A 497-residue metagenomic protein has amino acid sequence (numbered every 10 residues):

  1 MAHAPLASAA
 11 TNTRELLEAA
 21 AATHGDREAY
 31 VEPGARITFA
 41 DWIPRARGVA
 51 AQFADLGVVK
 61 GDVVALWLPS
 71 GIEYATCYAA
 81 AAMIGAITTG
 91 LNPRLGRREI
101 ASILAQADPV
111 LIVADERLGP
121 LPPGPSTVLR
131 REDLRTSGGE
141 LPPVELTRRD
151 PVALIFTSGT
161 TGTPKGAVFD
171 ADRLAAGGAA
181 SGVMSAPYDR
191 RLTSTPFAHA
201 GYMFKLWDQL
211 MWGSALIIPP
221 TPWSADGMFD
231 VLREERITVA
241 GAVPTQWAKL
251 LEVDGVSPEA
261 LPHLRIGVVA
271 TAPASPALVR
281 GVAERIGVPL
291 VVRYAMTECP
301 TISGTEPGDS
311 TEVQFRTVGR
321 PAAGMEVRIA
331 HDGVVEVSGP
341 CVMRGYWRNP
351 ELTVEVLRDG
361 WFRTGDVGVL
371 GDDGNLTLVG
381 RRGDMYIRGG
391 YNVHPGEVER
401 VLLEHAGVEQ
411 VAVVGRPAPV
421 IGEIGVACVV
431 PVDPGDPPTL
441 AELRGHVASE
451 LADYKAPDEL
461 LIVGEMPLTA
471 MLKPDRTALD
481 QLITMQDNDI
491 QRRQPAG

Functional and structural regions predicted by a protein language model:
A9, E18, D26-V58, D62-G71 (+3 more regions): Conserved AMP-binding/adenylate-forming core of the ANL superfamily
T38-A40, V152-A176: Conserved AMP-binding A3 loop
A51, D55-L56, T76-A79, M83-T147 (+2 more regions): Structural core segment of the AMP-binding/adenylate-forming
I112, G339, R344-G345, V367-K455 (+1 more regions): AMP-binding/adenylate-forming catalytic core of the ANL superfamily
A175-R190, A198-V239, V253: Conserved AMP-binding/adenylation subdomain of ANL enzymes
I237-A242, L251-E312, E326: Gly/Ser/Thr-rich phosphate-binding loop
R320-G324, A330-V356, V393: Conserved ATP/PPi-binding loop(s) of AMP-dependent carboxylate-activating enzymes
A452-K473, Q494: AMP-binding/adenylate-forming catalytic domain of the ANL superfamily
